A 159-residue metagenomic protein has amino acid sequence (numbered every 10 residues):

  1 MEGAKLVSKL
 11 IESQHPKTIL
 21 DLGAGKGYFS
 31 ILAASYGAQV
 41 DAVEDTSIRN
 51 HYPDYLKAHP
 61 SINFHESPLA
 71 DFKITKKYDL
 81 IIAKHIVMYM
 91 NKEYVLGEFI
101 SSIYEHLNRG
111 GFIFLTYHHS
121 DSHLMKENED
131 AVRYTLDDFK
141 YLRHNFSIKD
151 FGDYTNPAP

Functional and structural regions predicted by a protein language model:
M1-E12, K26-Y36, A42-P60, E66-K73 (+1 more regions): Class I (Rossmann-like) S-adenosyl-L-methionine-dependent methyltransferase catalytic domain, capturing the SAM-binding
P16-G25: Conserved class I S-adenosyl-L-methionine
I82: A conserved beta-strand element that flanks and buttresses the S-adenosyl-L-methionine
H85-Y89: Short catalytic micro-motifs in class I SAM-dependent methyltransferases
N91-Y94: Short N-terminal helix/helix-N-cap motif within the alpha/beta-hydrolase-1
G97-R109: A short glycine-rich, Lys/Arg-flanked "PGG" loop and its adjoining helix->strand segment in the class I
